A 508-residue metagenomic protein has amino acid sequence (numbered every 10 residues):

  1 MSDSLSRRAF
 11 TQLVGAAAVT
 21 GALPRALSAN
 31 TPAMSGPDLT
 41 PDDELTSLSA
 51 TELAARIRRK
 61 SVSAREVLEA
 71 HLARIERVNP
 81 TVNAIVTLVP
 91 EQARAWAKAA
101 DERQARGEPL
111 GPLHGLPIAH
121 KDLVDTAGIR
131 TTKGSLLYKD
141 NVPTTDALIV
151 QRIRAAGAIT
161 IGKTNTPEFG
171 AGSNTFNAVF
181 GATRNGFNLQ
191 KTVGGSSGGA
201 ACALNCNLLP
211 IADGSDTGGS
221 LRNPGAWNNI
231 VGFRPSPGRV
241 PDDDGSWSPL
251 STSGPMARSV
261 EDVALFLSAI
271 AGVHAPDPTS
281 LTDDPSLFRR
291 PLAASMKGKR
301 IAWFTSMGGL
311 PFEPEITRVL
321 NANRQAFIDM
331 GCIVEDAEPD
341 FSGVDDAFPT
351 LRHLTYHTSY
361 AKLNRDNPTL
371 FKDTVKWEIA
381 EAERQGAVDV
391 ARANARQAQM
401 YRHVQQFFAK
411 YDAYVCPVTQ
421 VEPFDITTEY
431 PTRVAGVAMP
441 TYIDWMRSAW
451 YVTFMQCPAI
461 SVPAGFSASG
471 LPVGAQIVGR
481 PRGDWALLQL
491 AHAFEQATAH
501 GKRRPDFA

Functional and structural regions predicted by a protein language model:
M1-A17: N-terminal secretory signal peptides and thylakoid transit peptides that target proteins across membranes
V14, L23, A33-G218, N321-Q325 (+2 more regions): Gly/Ser-rich catalytic/binding loops embedded in alpha/beta enzyme cores
S28-L39, D43, P109, I230-N323 (+2 more regions): A short helix-breaking turn/cap at a secondary-structure junction
K60, G115, A155, I159-I161 (+3 more regions): Glycine-rich, small-residue loops and helix-cap segments that act as flexible hinges at active-site edges
A64-E69, K98, L287-P291, P314-E338 (+4 more regions): Acyltransferase
H71, A93, V263, I301 (+4 more regions): Residue-level signal for inorganic ion chemistry
L113-K133, R290-T305, L351-Q405, P417-V421 (+2 more regions): Short helix-loop capping/hinge segments that flank enzyme active sites or metal/cofactor-binding pockets
T145-H274, T453-G474: Short glycine/serine-rich loop segments
